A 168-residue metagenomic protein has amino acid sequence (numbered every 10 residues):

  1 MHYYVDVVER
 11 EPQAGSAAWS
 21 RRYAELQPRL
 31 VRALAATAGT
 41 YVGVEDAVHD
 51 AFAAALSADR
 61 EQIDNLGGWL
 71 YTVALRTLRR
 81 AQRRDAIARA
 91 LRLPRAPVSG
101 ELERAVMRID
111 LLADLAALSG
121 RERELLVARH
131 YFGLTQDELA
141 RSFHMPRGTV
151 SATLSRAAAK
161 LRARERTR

Functional and structural regions predicted by a protein language model:
H2-R32, V42, E61, R123: A short, charge-rich alpha-helical start-of-domain segment used by transcription regulators
V5, R80, A88-L115, T135: Internal acidic/polar
Q27, V31, F52, S119 (+2 more regions): C-terminal flanking helix
D46-A53, S57, D64-R76: Structural recognition of an alpha-helix C-terminal capping motif at a helix-to-coil junction
E61, N65, T72-L93, E103-R104 (+1 more regions): Arg/Lys-rich amphipathic alpha helix in sigma70-family domain 2
L75, R79, D137, F143-R168: DNA-recognition helix of helix-turn-helix
L125-R129: A short pre-motif secondary-structure segment
